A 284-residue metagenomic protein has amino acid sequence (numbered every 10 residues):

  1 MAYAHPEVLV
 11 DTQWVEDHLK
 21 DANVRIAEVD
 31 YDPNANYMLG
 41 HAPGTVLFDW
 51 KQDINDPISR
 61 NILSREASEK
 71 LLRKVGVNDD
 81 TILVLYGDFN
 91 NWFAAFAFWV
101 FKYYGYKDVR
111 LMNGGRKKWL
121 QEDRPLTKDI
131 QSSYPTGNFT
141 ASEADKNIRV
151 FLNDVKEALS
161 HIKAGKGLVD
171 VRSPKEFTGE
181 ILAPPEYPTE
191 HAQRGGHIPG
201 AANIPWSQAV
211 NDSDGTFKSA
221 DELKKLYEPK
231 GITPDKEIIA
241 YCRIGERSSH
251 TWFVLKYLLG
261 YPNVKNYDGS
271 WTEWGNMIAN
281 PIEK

Functional and structural regions predicted by a protein language model:
M1-N36, R116-Q193: Flexible, polar/low-complexity N-terminal or interdomain linker segments that lie immediately upstream of folded
A22-I26, K107-D108, G165-K166, E237 (+1 more regions): Short active-site oxyanion
Y37-P43: Glycine-rich loop at the start of a catalytic domain that most often binds anionic cofactors/ligands
Q52-L83, A202-E237: Helix-loop module immediately N-terminal to the HCX5R catalytic loop in PTP-like cysteine phosphatase domains
I62-K163, E180-I181, G196, R247 (+1 more regions): Thiolate-centered catalytic microenvironments shared by cysteine-dependent enzyme domains
K236-T251: Extended, basic/helix-rich recognition subdomains
P262-K284: Extended hydrophobic/aromatic segments used for targeting, binding, or gating
